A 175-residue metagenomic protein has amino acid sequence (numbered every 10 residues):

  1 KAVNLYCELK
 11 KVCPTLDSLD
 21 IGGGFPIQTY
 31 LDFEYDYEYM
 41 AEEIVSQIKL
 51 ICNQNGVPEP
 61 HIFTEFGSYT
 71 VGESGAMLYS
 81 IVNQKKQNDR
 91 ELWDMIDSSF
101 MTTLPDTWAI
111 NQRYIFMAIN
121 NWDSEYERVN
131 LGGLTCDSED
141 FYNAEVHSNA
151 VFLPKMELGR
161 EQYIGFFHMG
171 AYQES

Functional and structural regions predicted by a protein language model:
K1, D36, E59: Conserved N-terminal phosphate-binding loop of PLP-dependent enzymes in the Aspartate aminotransferase
K1-S18, I27, C52: Active-site-proximal beta-alpha core segment in soluble small-molecule metabolic enzymes
N4-E8, Y39-L50: Alpha-helical scaffolding segments of alpha/beta enzyme cores, especially the outer helices of TIM-barrel or partial
D17-G24, G132-D137: Short connector loops at secondary-structure junctions
L19-Q28, T64-Y69: Glycine-rich beta-strand-to-loop/alpha-helix junction loops that act as flexible
T29-E38: Glycine-rich tight-turn/loop motif centered on a GG-T
E43, K49, N53, V57-S175: Charged (often Lys/Glu-rich) extended helix/loop segments that serve as interaction or gating elements
